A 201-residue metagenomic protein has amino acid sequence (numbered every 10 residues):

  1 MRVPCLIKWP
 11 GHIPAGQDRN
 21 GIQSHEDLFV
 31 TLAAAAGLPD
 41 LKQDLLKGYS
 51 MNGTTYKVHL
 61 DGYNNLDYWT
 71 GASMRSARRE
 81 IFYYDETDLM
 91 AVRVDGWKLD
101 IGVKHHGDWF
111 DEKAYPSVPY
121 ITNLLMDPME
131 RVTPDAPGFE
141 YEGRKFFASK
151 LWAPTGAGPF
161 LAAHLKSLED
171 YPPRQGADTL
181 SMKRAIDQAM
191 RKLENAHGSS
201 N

Functional and structural regions predicted by a protein language model:
M1-L6, V118: Catalytic cores of eukaryotic secretory-pathway lumenal/extracellular enzymes that build and remodel glycoconjugates
V3, S76-R78, F146: Generic detection of intrinsically disordered/low-complexity segments and helix-coil linkers/edges
P4, K8-I13, R131, Y141-E142: Short glycine/proline-rich turn/loop motifs
W9, L38, G71, A163 (+1 more regions): A structural signal for alpha-helix termini and helix-coil/disorder junctions
I13-Q17, G21, E26-R131: C-terminal cap/loop subdomain of S1 sulfatases and analogous C-terminal strand-loop tails that border
L99, H105, D111-Y120, L124-N201: Long, internal low-complexity/basic segments
